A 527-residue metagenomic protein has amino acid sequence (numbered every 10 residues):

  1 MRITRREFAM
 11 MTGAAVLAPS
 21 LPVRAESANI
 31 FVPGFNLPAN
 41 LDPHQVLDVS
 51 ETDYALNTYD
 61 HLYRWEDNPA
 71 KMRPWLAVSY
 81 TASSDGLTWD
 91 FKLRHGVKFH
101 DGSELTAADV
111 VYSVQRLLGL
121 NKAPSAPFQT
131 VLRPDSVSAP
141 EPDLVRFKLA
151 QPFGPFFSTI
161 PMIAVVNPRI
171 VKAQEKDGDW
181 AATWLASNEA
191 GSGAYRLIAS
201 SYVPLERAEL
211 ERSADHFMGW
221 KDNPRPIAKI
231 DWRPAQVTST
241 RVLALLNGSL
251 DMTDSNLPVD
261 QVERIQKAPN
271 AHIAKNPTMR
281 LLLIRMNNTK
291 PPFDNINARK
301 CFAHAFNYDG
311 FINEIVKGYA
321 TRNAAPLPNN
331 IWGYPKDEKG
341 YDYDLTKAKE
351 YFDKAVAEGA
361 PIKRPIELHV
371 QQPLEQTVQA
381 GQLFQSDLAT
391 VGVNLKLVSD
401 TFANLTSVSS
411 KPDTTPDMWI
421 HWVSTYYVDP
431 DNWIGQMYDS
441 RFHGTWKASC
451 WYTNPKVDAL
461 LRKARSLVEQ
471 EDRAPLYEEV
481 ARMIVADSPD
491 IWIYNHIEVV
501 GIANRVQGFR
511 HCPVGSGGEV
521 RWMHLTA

Functional and structural regions predicted by a protein language model:
P33-S84, Q115, A190-S192: N-terminal lobe/hinge region of extracytoplasmic solute-binding protein
E66-N68, I163-R225, K229-D231, T346 (+1 more regions): Gly/Pro-rich hinge or "lid" segments in bacterial periplasmic/extracellular proteins
K92, P127-Q174, R196, S201: Surface-exposed binding/hinge segments that line and control ligand-binding clefts or catalytic entry sites
T183, H216-E263, N394: Ligand-site clamp/hinge motif
I198, E206-H216, D294-S386, T390-V391 (+5 more regions): Append "and occasionally in soluble cytosolic enzymes with long acidic Gly/Pro-rich linkers
P204-E206, V237, K354-T425, S449 (+2 more regions): Ligand/substrate-recognition segments at binding pockets and active sites
N394-T406, G435-N504, A527: Extracytoplasmic/peripheral linker and loop segments enriched in polar/acidic and small residues with frequent Thr/Pro
V500-A527: Long beta-strand-rich cores associated with HINT superfamily self-processing modules
